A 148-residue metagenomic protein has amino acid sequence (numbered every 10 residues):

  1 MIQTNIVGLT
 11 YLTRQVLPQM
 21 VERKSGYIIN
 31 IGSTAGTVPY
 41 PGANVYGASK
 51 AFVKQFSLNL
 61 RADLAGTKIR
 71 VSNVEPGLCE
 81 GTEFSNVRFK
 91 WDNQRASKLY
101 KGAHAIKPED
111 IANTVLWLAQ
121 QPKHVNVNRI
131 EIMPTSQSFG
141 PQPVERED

Functional and structural regions predicted by a protein language model:
M1: A hydrophobic alpha-helix adjacent to the NAD(P)-binding/active-site core of NAD(P)-dependent oxidoreductases, strongly
T13, S49: Active-site helix of classical SDR
P18, L58, A62-A65: Alpha-helical segment proximal to the catalytic Tyr-Lys
S33: Residue(s) in the substrate-gating loop at a strand-loop-helix junction that position the organic substrate next
V38-N44, A103: Active-site loop immediately N-terminal to the catalytic Tyr-X3-Lys motif of short-chain dehydrogenase/reductase
N73-V74, N93-P141: C-terminal helical subdomain
E75-F89, P143: Short beta-loop-alpha junction of Rossmann-like oxidoreductase domains
